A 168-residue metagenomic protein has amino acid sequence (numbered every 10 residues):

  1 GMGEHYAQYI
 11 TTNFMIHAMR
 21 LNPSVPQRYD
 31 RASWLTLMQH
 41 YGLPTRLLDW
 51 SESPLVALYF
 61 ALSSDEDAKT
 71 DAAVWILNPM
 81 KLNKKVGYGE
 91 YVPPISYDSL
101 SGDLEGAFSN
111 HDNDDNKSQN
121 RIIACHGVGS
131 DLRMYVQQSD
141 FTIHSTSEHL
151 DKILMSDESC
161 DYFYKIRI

Functional and structural regions predicted by a protein language model:
G1-I168: Catalytic-core elements of nucleic-acid end-processing and repair enzymes
